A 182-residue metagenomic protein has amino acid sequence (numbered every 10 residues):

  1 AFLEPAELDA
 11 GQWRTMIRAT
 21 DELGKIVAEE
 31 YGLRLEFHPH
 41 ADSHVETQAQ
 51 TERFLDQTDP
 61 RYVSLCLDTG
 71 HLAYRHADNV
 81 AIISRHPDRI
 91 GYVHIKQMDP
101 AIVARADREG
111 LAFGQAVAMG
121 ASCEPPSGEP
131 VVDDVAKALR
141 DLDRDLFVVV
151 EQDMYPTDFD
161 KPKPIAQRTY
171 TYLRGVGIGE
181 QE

Functional and structural regions predicted by a protein language model:
A1-L65, D145: Active-site acidic/histidine proton-transfer and metal-coordination neighborhood in alpha/beta enzyme cores
D21, K25, Q48-L67, A73-E182: Histidine-acidic metal/acid-base catalytic patches
